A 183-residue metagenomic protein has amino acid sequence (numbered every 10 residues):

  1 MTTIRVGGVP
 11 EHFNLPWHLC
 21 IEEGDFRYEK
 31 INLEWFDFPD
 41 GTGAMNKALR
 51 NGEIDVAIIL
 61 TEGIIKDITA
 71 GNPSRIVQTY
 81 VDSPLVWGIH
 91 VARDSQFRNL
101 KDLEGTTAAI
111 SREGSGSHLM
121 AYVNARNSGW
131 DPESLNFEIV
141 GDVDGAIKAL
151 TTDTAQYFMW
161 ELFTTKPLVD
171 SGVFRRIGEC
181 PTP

Functional and structural regions predicted by a protein language model:
M1-L15, I31-D37, G105-A109, N136-E138: Short, well-ordered beta-strand elements
T2, K66-Q78, P167-P181: Ligand-binding "clamshell"
E11-D37, D67-A70, Y122-R126: Short, polar/charged alpha-helical segment
L19-I21, W87-F97, P183: A bilobed periplasmic-binding-protein/Venus flytrap-type ligand-binding module shared by bacterial periplasmic
A48-R50, D67, L103, A149-T151: Hydrophobic residues within well-ordered alpha-helices
E53-L60, R75-I76, Q156-E161, R176: Paired acidic/hydrophobic, glycine-rich loop segments that form the ligand-binding mouth/hinge of periplasmic-binding
A92-A108: Flexible hinge/capping segments at coil-to-helix
D144-P183: Pocket-lining segment of extracytoplasmic ligand-binding domains
